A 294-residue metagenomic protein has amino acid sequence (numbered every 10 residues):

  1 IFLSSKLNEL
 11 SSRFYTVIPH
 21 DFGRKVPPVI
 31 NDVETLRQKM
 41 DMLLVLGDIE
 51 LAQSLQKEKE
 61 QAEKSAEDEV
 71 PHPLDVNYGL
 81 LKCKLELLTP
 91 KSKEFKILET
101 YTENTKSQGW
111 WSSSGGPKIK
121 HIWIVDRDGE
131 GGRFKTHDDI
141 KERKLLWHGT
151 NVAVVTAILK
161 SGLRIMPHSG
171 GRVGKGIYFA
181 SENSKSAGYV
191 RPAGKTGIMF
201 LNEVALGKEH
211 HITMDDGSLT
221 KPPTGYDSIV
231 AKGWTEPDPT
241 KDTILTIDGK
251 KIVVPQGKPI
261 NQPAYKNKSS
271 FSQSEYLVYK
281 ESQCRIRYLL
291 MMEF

Functional and structural regions predicted by a protein language model:
I1-V154, T246-F294: Intrinsically disordered, low-complexity terminal and linker regions
L146-H148, A153-S161, M166-H168: Structured, charged interaction cores in eukaryotic nuclear gene-expression proteins
K160-N267, F271: ADP-ribosyltransferase catalytic core
